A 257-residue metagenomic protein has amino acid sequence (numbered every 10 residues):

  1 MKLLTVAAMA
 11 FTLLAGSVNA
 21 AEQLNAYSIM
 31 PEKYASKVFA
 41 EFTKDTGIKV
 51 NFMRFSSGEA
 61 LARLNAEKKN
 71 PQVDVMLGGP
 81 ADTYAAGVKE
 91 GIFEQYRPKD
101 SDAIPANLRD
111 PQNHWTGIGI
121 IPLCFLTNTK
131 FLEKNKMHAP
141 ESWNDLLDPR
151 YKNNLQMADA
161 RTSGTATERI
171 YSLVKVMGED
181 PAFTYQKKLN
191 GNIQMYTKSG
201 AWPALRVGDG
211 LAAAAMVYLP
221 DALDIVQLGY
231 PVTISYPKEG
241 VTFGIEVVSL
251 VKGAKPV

Functional and structural regions predicted by a protein language model:
M1-A8: Sec-dependent signal peptide recognition, specifically the positively charged N-region followed immediately by
L14-A20: Sec/Tat signal peptide C-region and signal peptidase I cleavage site
A20-A86: Early extracytoplasmic/lumenal segment of secretory-pathway proteins
A21-Q23, I48-K49, P71-D74, Y151-L155 (+3 more regions): Loop/turn elements at helix/coil->beta-strand transitions in domains of secreted/extracellular proteins
I29-A35, Q72-L211: Extracytoplasmic ligand-binding site segments that recognize negatively charged/polar headgroups
D82-A86, G208, A212-P231: A ligand-binding cleft/hinge motif common to bilobed small-molecule-binding domains
L126-F131, Y171, G244-V257: A bilobed periplasmic-binding-protein/Venus flytrap-type ligand-binding module shared by bacterial periplasmic
Y185-L189, Y196-T197, L228-A254: Periplasmic-binding protein-like
